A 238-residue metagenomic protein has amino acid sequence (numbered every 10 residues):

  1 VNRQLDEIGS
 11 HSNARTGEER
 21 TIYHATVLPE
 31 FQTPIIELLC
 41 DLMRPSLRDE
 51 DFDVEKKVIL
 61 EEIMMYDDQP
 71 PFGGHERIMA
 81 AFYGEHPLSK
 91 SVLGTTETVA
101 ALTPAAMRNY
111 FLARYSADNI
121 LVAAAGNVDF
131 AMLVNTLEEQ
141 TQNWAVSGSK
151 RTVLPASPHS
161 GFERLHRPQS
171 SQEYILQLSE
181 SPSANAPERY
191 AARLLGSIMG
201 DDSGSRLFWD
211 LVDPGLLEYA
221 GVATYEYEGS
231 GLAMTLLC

Functional and structural regions predicted by a protein language model:
N2-S149, P182-S183, A191, D213-C238: Charge-rich, well-structured scaffold segments of protease-associated domains
S149-R206, G215: His/Glu-based metal-binding/catalytic segments typifying zinc-dependent metallopeptidases
